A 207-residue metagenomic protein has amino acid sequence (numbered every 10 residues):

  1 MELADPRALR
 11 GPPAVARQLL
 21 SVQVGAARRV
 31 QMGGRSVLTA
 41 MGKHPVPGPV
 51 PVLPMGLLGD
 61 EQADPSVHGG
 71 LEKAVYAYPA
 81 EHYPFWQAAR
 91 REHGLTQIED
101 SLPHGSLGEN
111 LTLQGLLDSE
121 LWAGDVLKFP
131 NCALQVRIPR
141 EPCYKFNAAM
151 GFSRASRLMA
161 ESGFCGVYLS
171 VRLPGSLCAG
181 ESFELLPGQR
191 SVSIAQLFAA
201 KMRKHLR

Functional and structural regions predicted by a protein language model:
M1-F129, A133-K145, P187-L206: Electropositive, beta-rich accessory/interaction domains or terminal extensions that provide binding surfaces
D100-G108, G151-C165, L206: Short, basic/aromatic beta-hairpin or loop at an interaction surface
G124, P174, C178-E181: Loop/turn positions that initiate beta-strands
R137, N147-R154: A structured binding-face within diverse protein domains that lines the active/interaction site
L158-E161, C165-R172, F183-L186: Active-site scaffold segments
